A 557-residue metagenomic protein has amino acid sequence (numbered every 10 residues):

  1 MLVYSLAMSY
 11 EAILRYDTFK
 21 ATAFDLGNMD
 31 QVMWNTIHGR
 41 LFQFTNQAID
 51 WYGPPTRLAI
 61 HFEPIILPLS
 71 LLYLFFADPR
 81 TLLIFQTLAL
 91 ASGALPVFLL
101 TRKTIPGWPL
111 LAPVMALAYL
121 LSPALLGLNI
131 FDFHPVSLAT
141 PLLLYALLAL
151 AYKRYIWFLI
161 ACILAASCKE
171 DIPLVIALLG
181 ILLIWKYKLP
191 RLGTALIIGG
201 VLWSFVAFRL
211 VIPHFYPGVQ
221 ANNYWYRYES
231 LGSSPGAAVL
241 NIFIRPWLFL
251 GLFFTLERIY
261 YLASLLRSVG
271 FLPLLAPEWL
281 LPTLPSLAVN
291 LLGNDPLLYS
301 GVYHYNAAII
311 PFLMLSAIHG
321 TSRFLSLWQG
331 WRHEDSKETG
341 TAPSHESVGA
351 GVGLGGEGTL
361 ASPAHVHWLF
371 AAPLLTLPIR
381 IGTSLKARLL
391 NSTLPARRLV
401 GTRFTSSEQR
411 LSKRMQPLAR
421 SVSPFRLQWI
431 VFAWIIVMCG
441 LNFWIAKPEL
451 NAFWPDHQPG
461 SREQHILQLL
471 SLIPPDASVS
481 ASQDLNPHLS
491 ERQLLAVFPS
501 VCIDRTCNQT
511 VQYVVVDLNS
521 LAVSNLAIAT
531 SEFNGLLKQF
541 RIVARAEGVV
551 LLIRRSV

Functional and structural regions predicted by a protein language model:
M1, P109, I197-V201, F324-V348 (+1 more regions): Signature aromatic-anchored transmembrane alpha helix within multi-pass, membrane-resident enzymes that catalyze glycan
A7, E11, F42, L189-L266 (+3 more regions): Membrane-lumen/periplasm interface segments of specific transmembrane helices in polyprenyl phosphate-linked
Y10-I13, M29-P55, P64: Extracytosolic helix-loop segments that constitute the early lumenal/periplasmic catalytic or substrate-binding loops
H38, T56-F85, I105, I244-I259: Juxtamembrane segments of multi-pass membrane glycosylation machinery that transfer sugars from lipid-linked donors
L71, R80-P106, Y145: Transmembrane-helix motifs of polytopic, lipid-linked glycan transferases
P96-L100, A118, N129, S137-C162 (+2 more regions): Specific aromatic-rich, kink-prone transmembrane helix
A112-P123, C162, A166: Short helix- or helix-capping micro-motifs that position conserved polar/aromatic residues at function-defining sites
L281-D335: Hydrophobic/aromatic-rich transmembrane helices and adjacent perimembrane loops
